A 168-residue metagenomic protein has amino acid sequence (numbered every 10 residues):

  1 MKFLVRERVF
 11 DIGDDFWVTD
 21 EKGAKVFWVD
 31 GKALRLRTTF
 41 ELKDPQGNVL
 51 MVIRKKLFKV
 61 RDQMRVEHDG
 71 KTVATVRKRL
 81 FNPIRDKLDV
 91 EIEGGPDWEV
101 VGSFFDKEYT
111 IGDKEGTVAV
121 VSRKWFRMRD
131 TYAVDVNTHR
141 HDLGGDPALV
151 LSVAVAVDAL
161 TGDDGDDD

Functional and structural regions predicted by a protein language model:
M1-T39, K43-N48, K55-Q63, H68-V73 (+1 more regions): Low-complexity or membrane-interfacial segments used for flexible interactions
